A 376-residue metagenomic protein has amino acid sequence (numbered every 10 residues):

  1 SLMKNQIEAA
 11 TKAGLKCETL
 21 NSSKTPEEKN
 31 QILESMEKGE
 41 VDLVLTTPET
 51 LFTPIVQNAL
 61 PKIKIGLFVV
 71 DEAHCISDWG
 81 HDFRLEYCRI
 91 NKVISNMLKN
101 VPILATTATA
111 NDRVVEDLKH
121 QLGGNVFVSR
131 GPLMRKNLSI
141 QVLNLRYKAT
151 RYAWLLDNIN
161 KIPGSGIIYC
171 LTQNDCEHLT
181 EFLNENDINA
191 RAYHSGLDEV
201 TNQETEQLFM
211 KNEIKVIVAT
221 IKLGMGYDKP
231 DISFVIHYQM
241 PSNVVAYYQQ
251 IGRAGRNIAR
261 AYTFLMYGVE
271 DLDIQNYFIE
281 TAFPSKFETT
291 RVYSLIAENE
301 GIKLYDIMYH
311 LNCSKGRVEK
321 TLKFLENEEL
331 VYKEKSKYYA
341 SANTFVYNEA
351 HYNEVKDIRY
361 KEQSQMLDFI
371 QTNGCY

Functional and structural regions predicted by a protein language model:
S1-S294, N299, Y305-Y309, K323 (+1 more regions): Helicase motor core with emphasis on the C-terminal RecA-like subdomain
R89, W154, R317, K361-E362: Charged catalytic carboxylate motif
N312-N327: Short amphipathic alpha-helical interaction segments
C313, C375-Y376: Disulfide-bonded cysteines in secreted/extracellular proteins and peptides
T344-C375: Short, amphipathic alpha-helical interaction segments positioned at domain boundaries
